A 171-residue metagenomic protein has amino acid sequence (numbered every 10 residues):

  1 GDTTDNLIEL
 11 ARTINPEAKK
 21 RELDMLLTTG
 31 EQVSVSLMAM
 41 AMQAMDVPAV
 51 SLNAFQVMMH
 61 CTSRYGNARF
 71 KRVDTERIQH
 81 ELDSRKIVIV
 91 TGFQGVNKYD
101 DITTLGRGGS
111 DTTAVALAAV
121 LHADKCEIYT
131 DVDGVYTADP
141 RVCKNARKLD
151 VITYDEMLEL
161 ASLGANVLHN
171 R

Functional and structural regions predicted by a protein language model:
G1-R171: Nucleotide/pyrophosphate-binding catalytic subdomain
